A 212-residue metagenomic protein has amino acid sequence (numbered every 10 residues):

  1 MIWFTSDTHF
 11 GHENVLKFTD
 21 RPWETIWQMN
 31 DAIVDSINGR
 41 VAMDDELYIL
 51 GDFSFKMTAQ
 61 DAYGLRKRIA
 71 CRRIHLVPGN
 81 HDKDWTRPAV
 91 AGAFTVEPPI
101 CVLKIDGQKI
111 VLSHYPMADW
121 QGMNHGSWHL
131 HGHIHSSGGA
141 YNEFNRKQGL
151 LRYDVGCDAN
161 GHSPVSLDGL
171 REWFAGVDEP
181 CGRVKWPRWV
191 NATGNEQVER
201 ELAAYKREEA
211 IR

Functional and structural regions predicted by a protein language model:
M1-E24, M43, D154, A159-R212: Acidic, histidine-bearing metal-coordination/catalytic regions of metal-dependent phosphoesterases
W3-T5, F10-V102: Core catalytic region of metal-dependent phosphoesterases/phosphodiesterases, especially metallo-beta-lactamase-like
A32, A42, A59-A62, A70 (+8 more regions): A sequence-composition feature that detects small, non-aromatic residues
A91-E196: Conserved beta-sheet core of the metallophosphoesterase superfamily
